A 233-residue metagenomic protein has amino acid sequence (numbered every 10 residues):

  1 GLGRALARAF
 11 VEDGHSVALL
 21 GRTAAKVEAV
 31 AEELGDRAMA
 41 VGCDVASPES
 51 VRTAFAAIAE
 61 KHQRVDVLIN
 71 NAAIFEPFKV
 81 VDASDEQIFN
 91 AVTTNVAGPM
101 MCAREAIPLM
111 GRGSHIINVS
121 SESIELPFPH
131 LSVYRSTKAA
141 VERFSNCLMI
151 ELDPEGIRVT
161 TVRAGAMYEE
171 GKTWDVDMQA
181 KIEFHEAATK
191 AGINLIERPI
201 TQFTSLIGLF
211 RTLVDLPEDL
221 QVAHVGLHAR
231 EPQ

Functional and structural regions predicted by a protein language model:
G1-S16: Canonical Rossmann dinucleotide-binding motif of NAD(H)/NADP(H)-dependent dehydrogenases/reductases, specifically
H15-E28: Conserved glycine-rich Rossmann-like NAD(P)H-binding loop of the short-chain dehydrogenase/reductase
G42-T53, D85: The beta1-alpha1 cofactor-binding region of Rossmann-like NAD(H)/NADP(H)-dependent oxidoreductases
K79-V80, Q87-V92: Substrate-binding pocket helix/loop in short-chain dehydrogenase/reductase
A103, T137: Active-site helix of classical SDR
S121: Residue(s) in the substrate-gating loop at a strand-loop-helix junction that position the organic substrate next
T161, I182-Q233: C-terminal helical subdomain
